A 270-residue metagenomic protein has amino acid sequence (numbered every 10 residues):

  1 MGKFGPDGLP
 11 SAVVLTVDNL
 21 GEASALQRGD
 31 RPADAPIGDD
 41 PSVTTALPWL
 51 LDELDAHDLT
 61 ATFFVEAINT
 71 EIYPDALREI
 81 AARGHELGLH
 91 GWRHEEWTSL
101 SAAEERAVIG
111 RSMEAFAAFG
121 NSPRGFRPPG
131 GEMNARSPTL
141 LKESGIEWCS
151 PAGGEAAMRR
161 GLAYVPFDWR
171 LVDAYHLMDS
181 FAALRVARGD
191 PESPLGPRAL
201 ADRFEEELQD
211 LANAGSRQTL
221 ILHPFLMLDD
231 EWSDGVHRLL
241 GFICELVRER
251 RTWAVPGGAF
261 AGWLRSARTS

Functional and structural regions predicted by a protein language model:
M1-G125, G130-V172, L200-L220, L228-S270: Catalytic alpha-helical scaffold of carbohydrate-active enzymes acting on polysaccharides/glycoconjugates
A174-Q209, N213: Aromatic-anchored helix/helix-loop segment that forms the rim or "lid" of small-molecule/cofactor binding pockets
P224: Phosphate-moiety recognition in structured ligand-binding domains
